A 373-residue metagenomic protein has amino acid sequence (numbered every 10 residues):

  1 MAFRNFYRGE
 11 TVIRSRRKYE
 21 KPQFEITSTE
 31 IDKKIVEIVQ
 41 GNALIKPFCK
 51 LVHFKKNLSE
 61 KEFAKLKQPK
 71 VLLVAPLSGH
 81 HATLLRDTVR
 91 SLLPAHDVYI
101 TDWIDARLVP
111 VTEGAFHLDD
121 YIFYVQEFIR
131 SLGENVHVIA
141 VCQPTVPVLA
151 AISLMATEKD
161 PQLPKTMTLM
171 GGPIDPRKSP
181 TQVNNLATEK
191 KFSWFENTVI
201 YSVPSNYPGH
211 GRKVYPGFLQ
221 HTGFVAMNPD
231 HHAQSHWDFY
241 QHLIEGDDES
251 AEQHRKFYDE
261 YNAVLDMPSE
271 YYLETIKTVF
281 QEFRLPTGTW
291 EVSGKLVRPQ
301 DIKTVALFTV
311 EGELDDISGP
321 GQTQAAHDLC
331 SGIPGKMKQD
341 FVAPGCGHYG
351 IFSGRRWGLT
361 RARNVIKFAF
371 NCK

Functional and structural regions predicted by a protein language model:
M1-T11, G133-E134, A151-E270: Alpha/beta-hydrolase-fold enzymes
S28-E30, K34-V109: Short, surface-exposed "cap/lid" segments of acyl-processing enzymes
L108-P110, D120-H137, L149-S153: Conserved acidic catalytic loop of the alpha/beta-hydrolase fold
A140-V148: Gly/Ala-rich beta-loop-alpha elbow adjacent to hydrolase catalytic centers
I302-K303, F308-E311, D315: Short beta-strand/loop motif that positions the catalytic acidic residue of the alpha/beta-hydrolase fold
D316-Q322: Conserved alpha/beta-hydrolase "acid-adjacent" motif
I317, A343-L359: Catalytic histidine-centered segment of alpha/beta-hydrolase-like enzymes
L329-Y349: Catalytic histidine neighborhood in serine/cysteine hydrolases with alpha/beta-hydrolase-type architecture
